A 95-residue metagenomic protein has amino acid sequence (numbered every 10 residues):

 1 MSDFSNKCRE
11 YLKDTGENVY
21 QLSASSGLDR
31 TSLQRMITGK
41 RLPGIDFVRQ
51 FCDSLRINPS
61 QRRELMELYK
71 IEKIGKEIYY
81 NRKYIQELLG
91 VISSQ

Functional and structural regions predicted by a protein language model:
M1-Q21, R49: A short, Lys/Arg-rich alpha-helix, primarily the initiator
Y11, S25, M36, L65-L68: Residues in the recognition helix of alpha-helical DNA-binding motifs
D14-R35: Short alpha-helical DNA-recognition segment
D29, K40, Y69-E72: The DNA-recognition helices of helix-turn-helix-type DNA-binding domains
K40-D53: Short, basic-rich loop-to-helix N-cap that marks the start of a DNA-contacting helix
R63-Q95: Short, charged recognition helix plus adjacent turn of helix-turn-helix-like nucleic-acid-binding domains
